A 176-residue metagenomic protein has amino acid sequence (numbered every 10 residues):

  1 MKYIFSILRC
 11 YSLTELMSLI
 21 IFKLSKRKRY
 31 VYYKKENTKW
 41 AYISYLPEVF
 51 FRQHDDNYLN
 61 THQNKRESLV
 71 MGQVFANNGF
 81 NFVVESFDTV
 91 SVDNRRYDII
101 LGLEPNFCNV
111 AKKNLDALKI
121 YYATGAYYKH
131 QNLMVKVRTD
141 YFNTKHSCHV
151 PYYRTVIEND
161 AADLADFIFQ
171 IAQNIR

Functional and structural regions predicted by a protein language model:
M1-K39: Membrane-proximal basic amphipathic "stem/tether" segments
A41, N114-H146: Active-site proximal beta-strand in glycosyltransferases
V49-S86: Short, charged N-terminal beta->alpha structural module
F50-Q63, M134-V150: A solvent-exposed, charged loop/short amphipathic helix patch at secondary-structure junctions
T89-N106, L118-Y122: Short N-terminal targeting/anchoring amphipathic segment
V110-D116, A161-L164: Short, conserved loop/helix-junction motifs that constitute active-site signature segments in enzyme catalytic cores
N143-I168: Membrane-proximal helix-turn-helix segments that form the acceptor-binding/catalytic region of lipid-linked
I175-R176: Helix-loop-beta element that forms the nucleotide-linked donor phosphate-binding surface in glycosyltransferases
